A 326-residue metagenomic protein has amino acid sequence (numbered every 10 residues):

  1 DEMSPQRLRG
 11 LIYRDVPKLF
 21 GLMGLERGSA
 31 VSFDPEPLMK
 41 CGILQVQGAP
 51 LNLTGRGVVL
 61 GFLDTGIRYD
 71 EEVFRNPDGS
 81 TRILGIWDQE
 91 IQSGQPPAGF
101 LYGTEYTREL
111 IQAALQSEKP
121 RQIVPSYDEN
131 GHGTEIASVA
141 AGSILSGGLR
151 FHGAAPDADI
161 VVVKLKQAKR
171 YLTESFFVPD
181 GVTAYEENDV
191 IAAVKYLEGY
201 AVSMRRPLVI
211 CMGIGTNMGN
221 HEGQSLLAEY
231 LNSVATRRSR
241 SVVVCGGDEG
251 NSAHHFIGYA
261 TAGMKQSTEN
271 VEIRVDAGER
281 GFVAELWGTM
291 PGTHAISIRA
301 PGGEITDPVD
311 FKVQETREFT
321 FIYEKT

Functional and structural regions predicted by a protein language model:
D1-V59, G66-R82: Autoinhibitory propeptides
P17-K18, W87-E90, K164-K166, G246 (+1 more regions): Residues at the C-termini of beta-strands that transition into short coil/loop
C41-I43, T54, H132, E222-L227 (+1 more regions): Short, glycine/acidic-rich beta->alpha junctions
Q47-E186, R205-R206, S239, E279-R280 (+1 more regions): Subtilisin-like serine protease catalytic core
D64, K265-M290: Contiguous beta-strand segments within globular domains
N76-R82, L227-A228, T261-A262: Glycine-rich, phosphate-binding/catalytic loops in enzymes
K169-A260, E279-H294, R299-E304, E315-K325: Substrate-binding/access-modulating region of protease and related hydrolase catalytic domains
E304-D310: Surface-exposed loop/edge segments in extracytoplasmic proteins
